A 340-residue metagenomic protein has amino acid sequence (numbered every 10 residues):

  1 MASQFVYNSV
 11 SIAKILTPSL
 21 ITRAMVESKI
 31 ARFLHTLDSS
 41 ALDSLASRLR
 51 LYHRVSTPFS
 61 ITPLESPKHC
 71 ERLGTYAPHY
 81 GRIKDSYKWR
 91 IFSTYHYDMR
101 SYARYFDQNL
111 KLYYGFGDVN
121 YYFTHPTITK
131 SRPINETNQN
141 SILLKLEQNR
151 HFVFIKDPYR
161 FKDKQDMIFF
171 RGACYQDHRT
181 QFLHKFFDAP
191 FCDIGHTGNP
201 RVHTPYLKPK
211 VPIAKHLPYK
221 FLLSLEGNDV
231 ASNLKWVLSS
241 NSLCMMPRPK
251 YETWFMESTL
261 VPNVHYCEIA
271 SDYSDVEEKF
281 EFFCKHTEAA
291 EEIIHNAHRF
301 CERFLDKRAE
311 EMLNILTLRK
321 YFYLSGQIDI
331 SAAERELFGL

Functional and structural regions predicted by a protein language model:
M1-P205, K210-V211, E336: Secretory-pathway glycan-assembly enzymes, especially type II membrane glycosyltransferases that use nucleotide-sugar
A214-G339: Catalytic binding pocket for nucleotide-activated donors in carbohydrate/polymer assembly enzymes
